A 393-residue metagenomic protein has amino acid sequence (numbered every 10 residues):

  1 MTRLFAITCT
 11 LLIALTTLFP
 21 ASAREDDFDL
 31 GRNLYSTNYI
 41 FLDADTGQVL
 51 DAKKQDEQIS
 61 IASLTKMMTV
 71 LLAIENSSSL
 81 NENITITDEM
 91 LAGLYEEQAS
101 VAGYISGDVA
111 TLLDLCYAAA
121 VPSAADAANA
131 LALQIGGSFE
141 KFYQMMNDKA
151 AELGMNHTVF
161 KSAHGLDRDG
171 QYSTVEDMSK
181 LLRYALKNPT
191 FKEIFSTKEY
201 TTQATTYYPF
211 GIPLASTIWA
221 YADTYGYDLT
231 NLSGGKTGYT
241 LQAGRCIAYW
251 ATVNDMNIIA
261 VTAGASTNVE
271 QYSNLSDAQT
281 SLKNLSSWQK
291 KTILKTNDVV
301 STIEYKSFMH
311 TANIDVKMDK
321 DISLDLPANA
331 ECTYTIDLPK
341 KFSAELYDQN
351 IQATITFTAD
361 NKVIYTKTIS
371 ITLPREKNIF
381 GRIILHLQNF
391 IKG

Functional and structural regions predicted by a protein language model:
M1-L4, I61, D108, L112 (+2 more regions): Structural motif marking the loop-to-transmembrane transition
T2-A23: Sec-dependent N-terminal signal peptides of Gram-positive bacterial secreted proteins and lipoproteins
A21-E176, K180-P189: Active-site-adjacent loops and short helices of periplasmic peptidoglycan-processing enzymes
M155-V159, G170-Y172, E176-D177, L182-G393: Domain-terminus/edge residues, biased toward the C-terminal soluble/receptor-binding domains of extracytoplasmic
